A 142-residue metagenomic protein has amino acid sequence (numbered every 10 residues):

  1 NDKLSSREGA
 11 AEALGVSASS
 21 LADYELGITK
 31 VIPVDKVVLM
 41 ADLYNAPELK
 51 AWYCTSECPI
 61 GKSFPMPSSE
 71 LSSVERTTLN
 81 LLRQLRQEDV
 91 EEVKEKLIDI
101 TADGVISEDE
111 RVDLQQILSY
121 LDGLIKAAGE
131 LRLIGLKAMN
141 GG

Functional and structural regions predicted by a protein language model:
D2-D23: Short alpha-helical DNA-recognition segment
L26-I28: Residue-level detection of the helix-turn-helix DNA-binding "recognition helix"
V34-A51: DNA major-groove recognition helix of helix-turn-helix/homeodomain DNA-binding modules
V38, L79, R83-E91, Q115-G129: Generic structural signal for well-ordered, non-transmembrane alpha-helical segments in soluble/cytosolic regions
A51-Q84, M139-G142: Short, charged recognition helix plus adjacent turn of helix-turn-helix-like nucleic-acid-binding domains
S69-R76, E88-D113: Acidic, glycine-anchored loop motifs typical of Ca2+
E108-G142: Extended, charged low-complexity alpha-helical coiled-coils and adjacent intrinsically disordered tails
